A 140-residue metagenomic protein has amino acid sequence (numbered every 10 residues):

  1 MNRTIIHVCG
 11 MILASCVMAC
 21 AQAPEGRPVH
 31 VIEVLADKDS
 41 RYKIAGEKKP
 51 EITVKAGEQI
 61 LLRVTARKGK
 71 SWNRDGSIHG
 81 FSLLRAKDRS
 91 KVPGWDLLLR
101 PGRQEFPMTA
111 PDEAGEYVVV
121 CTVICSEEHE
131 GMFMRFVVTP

Functional and structural regions predicted by a protein language model:
M1-C9: Bacterial N-terminal signal peptides that target proteins for export
R3-T4, A14, A21: Absolute N-terminal positional cue centered near the fourth residue
V8-C16: Bacterial N-terminal signal peptides
C20-P140: Extracytoplasmic copper-binding redox domains, predominantly the cupredoxin/blue-copper superfamily
